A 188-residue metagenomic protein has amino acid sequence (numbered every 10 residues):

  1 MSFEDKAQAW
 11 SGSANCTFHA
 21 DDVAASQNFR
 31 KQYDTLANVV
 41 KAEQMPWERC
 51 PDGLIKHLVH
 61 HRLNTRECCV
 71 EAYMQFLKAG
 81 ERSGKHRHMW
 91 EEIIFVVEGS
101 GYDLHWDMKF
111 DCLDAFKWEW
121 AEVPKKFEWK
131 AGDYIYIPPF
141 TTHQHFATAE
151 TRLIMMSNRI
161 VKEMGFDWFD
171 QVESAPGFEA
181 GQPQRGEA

Functional and structural regions predicted by a protein language model:
M1-C68, G84, E173-A175, A180-A188: A short, N-terminal "cap"/entry segment at the start of jelly-roll beta-barrel domains of the cupin/DSBH fold
M1-T17, C112-P124, T142-A188: Double-stranded beta-helix
H60-R62, R82-H88, F146-T148: Short histidine-centered beta-strand/loop micro-motifs that create catalytic or ligand/metal-coordination sites
E71, E81, W90, V123-P124 (+1 more regions): Short, solvent-exposed loop/turn positions at domain surfaces that link secondary-structure elements or cap domain
Y73-H88, K109-F110, P139: Conserved short histidine dyad/triad with adjacent acidic residue
E81-S83, G99-H105: Short beta-strand segments in beta-sandwich/barrel cores
H86-H88, F95, Y102: Extracellular-facing segments of soluble proteins and assemblies that are Gly/Ser/Thr-biased and enriched in aromatics
F95, M108-F140: Short acidic-glycine-tyrosine-enriched beta hairpin
